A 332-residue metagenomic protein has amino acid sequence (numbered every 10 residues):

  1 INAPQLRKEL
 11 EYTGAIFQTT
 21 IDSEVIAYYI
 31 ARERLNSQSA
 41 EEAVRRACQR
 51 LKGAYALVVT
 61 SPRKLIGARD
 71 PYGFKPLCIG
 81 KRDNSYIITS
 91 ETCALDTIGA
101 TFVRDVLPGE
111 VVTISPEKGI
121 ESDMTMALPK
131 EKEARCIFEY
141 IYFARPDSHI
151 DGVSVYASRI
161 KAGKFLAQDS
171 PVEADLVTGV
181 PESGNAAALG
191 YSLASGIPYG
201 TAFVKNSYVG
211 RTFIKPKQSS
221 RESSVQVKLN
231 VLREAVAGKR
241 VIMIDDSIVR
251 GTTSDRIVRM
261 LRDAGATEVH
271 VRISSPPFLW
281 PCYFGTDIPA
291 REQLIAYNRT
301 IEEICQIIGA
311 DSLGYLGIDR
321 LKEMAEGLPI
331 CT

Functional and structural regions predicted by a protein language model:
I1, L6, V177, G184-Y191 (+3 more regions): Extended, hydrophobic alpha-helical segments in both membrane/secreted and soluble proteins
N2-L107, T113-A174, V180, E268: Conserved short alpha-helical segments that host acidic/polar catalytic motifs at enzyme active sites
A15-Q18, N36-S37, D169-D175, L193-G200 (+2 more regions): Secondary-structure transition/capping motifs at alpha-helix termini and the adjoining loop/turn into the next element
T19, E24-A27, Y199-G210, I307-A325: A conserved beta-strand->alpha-helix junction
R46, A94, T101-F102, V106-E110 (+6 more regions): Phosphate/diphosphate-binding loops
C48, R63-K64, R69, G99-D105 (+1 more regions): PRPP-dependent phosphoribosyltransferase catalytic core
I66, F74-K75, L95-T97, I120-S122 (+5 more regions): Flexible loop/turn segments at secondary-structure boundaries
G196-I242, T252, L279-P289: Short, glycine/charge-rich flexible loops or terminal/linker lids adjacent to PRPP-binding catalytic cores
